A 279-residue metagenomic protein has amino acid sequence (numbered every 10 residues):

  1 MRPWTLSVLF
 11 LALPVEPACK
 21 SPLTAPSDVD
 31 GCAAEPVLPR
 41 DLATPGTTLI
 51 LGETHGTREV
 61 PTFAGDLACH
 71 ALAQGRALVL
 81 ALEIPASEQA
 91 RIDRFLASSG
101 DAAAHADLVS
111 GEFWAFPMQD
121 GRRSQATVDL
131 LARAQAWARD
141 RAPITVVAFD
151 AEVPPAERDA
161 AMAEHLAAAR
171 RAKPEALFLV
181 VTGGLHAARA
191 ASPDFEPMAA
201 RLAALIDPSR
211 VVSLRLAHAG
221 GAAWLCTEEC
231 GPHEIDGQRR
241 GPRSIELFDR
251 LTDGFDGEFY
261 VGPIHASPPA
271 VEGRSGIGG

Functional and structural regions predicted by a protein language model:
W4-E16: Bacterial N-terminal signal peptides
P17-G279: Compositional signal for N-terminal targeting/processing segments
